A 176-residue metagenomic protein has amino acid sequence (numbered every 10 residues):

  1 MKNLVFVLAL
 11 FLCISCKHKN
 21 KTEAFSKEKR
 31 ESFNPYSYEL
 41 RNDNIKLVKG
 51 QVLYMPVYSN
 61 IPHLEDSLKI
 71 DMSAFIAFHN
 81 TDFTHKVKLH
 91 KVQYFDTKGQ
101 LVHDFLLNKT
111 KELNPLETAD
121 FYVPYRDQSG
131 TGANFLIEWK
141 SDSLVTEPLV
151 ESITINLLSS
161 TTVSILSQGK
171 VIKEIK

Functional and structural regions predicted by a protein language model:
L12-S15: C-terminal motif of bacterial Sec signal peptides marking the signal peptidase cleavage site
K17-N20: Bacterial signal peptide processing site
F25-K46: Post-signal peptide N-terminal segment of mature Sec-exported envelope proteins
S26-K29, D127-K176: Terminal connector regions
L68-F75: Short, solvent-exposed loop/turn segments enriched in Ser/Thr/Gly
F78-H85: Asparagine-centered strand-capping/turn motif at beta-strand->loop junctions
H85-V92, H103-F105, E147-L149: Short, hydrophobic/aromatic beta-strand segments
L101-G132: Intrinsically disordered, low-complexity Pro/Gly/Ser/Thr-rich segments with frequent PxxP/GP/PP motifs and embedded
